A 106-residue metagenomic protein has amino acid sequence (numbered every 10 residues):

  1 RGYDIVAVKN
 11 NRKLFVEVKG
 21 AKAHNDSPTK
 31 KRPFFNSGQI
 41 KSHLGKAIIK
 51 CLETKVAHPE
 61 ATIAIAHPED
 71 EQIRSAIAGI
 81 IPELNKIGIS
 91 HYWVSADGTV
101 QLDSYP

Functional and structural regions predicted by a protein language model:
R1-V8, K13-F15: Short acidic loop-to-beta-strand element that houses the catalytic metal-binding Asp/Glu of nuclease active sites
L14-V16, A64, S90-Y92: Hydrophobic/aromatic beta-strand patches that form the interior of the parallel beta-sheet core in alpha/beta enzyme
F15-K22, Y105-P106: Short low-complexity stretches enriched in small and charged residues
K19-Q72, A76-E83: Catalytic cores of nucleic-acid endonucleases
I80-P106: Charged, structured surface patches that assemble and position nucleic-acid processing machinery
